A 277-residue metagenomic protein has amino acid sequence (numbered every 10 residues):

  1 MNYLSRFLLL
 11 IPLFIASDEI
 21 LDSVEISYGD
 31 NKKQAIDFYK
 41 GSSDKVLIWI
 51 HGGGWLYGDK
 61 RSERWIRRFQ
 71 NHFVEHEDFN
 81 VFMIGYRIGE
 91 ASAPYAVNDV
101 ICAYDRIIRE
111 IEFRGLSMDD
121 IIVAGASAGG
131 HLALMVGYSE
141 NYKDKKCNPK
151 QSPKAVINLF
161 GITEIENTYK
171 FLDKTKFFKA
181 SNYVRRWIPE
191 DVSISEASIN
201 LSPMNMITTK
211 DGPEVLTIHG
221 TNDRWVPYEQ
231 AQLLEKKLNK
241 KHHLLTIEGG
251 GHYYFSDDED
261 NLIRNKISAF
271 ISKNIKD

Functional and structural regions predicted by a protein language model:
D18-S42, A93: N-terminal cap/lid segment of alpha/beta-hydrolase-fold proteins
R61-F82: Short amphipathic alpha-helix adjacent to the substrate-entry channel of hydrolases
S92-E112: Alpha/beta-hydrolase active-site loop
D105-F171: Primarily recognizes the serine-hydrolase "nucleophile elbow" in alpha/beta-hydrolase and SGNH/GDSL folds
Y169-M206: Mobile cap/lid helix-loop segments that gate and shape the active-site cleft of serine hydrolases
K210, T217-H219, D223: Short beta-strand/loop motif that positions the catalytic acidic residue of the alpha/beta-hydrolase fold
R224-Q230: Conserved alpha/beta-hydrolase "acid-adjacent" motif
G250-D260: Catalytic histidine-centered segment of alpha/beta-hydrolase-like enzymes
